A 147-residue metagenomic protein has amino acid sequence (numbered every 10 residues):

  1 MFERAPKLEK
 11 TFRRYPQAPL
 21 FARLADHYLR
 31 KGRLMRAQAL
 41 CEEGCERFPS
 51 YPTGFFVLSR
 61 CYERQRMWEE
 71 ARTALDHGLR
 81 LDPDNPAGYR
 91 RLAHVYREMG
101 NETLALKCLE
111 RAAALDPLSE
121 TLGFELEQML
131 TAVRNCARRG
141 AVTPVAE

Functional and structural regions predicted by a protein language model:
K10-T11, E43-G44, H77-G78, R111-A112: Canonical positions in the second alpha-helix
Y15-P16, P49, P83, P117: Short coil turns that delineate tetratricopeptide repeat
R47, R64, L81-D82, E98 (+1 more regions): Structural marker of alpha-solenoid helical repeat scaffolds
